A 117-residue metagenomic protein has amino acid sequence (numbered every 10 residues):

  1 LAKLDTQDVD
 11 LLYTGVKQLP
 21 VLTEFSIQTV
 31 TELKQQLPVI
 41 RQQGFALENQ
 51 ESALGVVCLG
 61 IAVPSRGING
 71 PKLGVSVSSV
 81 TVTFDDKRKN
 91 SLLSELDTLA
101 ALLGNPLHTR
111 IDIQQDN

Functional and structural regions predicted by a protein language model:
L1-A2, P38, I61, A101 (+1 more regions): Generic alpha-helical structural context detector
L1-E51: Short, solvent-exposed recognition segments
T14-G15, I27, I61-A62, D86-L92: Surface-exposed beta-strand edges and their flanking turn/coil or helix-capping segments
F45, G70-P71: Residue-level signal for well-ordered, solvent-exposed loop/turn and beta-edge residues enriched in charged/polar side
E51-L54, G70: Short coil/turn motifs at beta-sheet boundaries
L54-A62: A short beta-strand signature within small-molecule sensing/ligand-binding domains used in signal transduction
V63-I68: Sensor-regulatory modules in signal-transduction proteins
P71-N117: Juxtadomain coupling helices with adjacent low-complexity linkers
